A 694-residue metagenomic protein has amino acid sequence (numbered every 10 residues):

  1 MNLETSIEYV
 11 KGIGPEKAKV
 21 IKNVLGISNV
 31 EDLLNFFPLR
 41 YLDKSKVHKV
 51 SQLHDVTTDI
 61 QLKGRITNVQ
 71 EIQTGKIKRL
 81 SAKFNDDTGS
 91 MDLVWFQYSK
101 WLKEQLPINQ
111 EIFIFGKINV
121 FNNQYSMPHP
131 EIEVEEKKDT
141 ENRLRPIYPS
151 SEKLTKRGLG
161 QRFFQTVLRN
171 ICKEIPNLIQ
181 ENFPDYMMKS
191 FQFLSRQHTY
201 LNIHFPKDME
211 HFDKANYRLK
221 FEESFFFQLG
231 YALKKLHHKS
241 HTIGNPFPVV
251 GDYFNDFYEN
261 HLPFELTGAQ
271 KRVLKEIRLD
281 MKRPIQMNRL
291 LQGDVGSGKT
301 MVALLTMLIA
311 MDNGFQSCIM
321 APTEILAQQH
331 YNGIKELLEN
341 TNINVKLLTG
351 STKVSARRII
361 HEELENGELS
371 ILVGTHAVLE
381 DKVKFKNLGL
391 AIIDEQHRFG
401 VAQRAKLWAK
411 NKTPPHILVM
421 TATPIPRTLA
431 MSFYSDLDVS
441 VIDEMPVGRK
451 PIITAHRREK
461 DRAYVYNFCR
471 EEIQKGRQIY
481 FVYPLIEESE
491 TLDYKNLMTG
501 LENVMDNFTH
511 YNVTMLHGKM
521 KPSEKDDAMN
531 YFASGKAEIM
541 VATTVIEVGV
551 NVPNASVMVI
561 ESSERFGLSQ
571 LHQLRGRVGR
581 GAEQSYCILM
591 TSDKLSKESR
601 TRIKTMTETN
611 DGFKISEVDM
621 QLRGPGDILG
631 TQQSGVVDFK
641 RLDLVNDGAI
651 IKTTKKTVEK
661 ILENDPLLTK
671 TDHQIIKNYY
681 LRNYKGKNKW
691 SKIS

Functional and structural regions predicted by a protein language model:
K19-V20, G244-L291: Conserved pre-motif I regulatory segment
F36-T67: OB-fold nucleic-acid-binding modules
R65, K117-I118, S563, R577: Short, surface-exposed secondary-structure boundary micro-motifs
I72-H261: Upstream accessory/linker segments immediately N-terminal to the RecA-like ATPase cores of bacterial MutS and a subset
R272-K275, Q286-K604, K614, L667: Inter-lobe coupling/hinge segments of SF2-like helicase ATPases
A582, Y586, K594-S694: C-terminal accessory region of SF2 helicases/translocases
